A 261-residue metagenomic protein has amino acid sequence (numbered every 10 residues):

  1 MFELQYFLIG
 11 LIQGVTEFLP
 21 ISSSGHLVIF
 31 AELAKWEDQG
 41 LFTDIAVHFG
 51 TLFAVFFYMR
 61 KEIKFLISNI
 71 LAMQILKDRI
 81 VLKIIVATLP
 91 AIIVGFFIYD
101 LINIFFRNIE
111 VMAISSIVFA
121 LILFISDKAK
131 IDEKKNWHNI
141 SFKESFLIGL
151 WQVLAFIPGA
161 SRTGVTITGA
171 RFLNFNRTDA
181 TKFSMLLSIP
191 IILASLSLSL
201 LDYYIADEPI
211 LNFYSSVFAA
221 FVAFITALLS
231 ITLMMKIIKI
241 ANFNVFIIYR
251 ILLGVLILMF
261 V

Functional and structural regions predicted by a protein language model:
M1-V261: Multi-pass membrane proteins that catalyze or facilitate reactions on polyprenyl-/lipid-phosphate substrates and their
